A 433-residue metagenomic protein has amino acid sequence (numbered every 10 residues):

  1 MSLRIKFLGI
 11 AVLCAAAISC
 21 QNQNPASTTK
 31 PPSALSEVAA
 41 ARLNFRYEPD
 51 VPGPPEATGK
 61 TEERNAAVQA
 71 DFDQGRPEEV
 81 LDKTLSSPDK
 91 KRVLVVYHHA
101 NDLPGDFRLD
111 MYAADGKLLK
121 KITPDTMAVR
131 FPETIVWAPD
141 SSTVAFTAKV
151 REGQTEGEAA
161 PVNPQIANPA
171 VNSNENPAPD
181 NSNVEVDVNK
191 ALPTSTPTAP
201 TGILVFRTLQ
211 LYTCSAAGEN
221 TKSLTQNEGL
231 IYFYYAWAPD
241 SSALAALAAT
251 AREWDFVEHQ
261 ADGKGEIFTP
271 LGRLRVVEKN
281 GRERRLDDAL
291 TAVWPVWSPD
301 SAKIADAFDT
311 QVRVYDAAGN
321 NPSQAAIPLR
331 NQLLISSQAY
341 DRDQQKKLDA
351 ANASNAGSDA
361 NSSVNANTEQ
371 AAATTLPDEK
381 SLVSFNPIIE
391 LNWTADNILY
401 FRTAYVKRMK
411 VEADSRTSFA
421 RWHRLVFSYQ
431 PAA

Functional and structural regions predicted by a protein language model:
M1-L8: Bacterial N-terminal signal peptides that target proteins for export
C20-A433: Sequence signature of WD/YWTD-type beta-propeller architectures
